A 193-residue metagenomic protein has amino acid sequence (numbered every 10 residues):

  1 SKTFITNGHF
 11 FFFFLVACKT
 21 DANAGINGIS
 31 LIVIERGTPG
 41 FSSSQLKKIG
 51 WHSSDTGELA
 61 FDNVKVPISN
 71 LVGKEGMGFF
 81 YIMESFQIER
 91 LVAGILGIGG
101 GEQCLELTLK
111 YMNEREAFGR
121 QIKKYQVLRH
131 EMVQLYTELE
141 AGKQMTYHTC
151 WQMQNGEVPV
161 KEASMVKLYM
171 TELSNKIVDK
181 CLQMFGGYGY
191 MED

Functional and structural regions predicted by a protein language model:
S1-F10, T20-D21, L71, E84 (+1 more regions): Active-site beta-strand/loop segments that form the cofactor-binding cradle of oxidoreductase flavoproteins
S1-S44: A short core secondary-structure module
T3-G8, W51-H52, I88-V92: Glycine-rich phosphate/pyrophosphate-binding beta-alpha loops
F12, D55, S164: Exposed loop/turn and edge beta-strand positions of beta-sandwich/beta-sheet ligand-binding modules
G37-P67: Flexible, small-/acidic-enriched active-site or ligand-binding loops
E58-N63, G76-M77, E84-D193: Alpha-helical interface subdomain recognition
S69-E75: Cytochrome P450 core scaffold surrounding the K-helix E-X-X-R motif and the conserved "meander" helix-loop region
